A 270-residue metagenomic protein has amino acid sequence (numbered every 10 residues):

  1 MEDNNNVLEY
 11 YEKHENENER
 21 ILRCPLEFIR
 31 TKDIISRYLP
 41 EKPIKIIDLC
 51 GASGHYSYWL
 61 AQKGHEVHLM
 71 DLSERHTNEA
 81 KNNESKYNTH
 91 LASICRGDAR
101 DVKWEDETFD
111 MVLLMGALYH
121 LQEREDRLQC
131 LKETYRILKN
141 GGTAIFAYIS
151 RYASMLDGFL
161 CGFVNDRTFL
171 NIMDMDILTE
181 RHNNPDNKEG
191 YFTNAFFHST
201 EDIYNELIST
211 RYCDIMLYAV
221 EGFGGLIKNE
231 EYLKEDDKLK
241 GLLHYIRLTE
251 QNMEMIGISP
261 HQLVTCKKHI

Functional and structural regions predicted by a protein language model:
M1-K42, H55, W59, Y87: Conserved class I S-adenosyl-L-methionine
P43-C50: Conserved class I S-adenosyl-L-methionine
I47, H55-D101: Class I SAM-dependent methyltransferase SAM/SAH-binding core
R100-V112: A short acidic, Gly/Pro-enriched loop at the edge of an enzyme's catalytic core that lines a small-molecule cofactor
L128-N140: A short glycine-rich, Lys/Arg-flanked "PGG" loop and its adjoining helix->strand segment in the class I
T143-D176: Conserved class I S-adenosyl-L-methionine
N194-R211, L217: Short alpha-helix
T210-I270: C-terminal lobe and adjacent flexible extensions of AdoMet/dcAdoMet transferase-like proteins
